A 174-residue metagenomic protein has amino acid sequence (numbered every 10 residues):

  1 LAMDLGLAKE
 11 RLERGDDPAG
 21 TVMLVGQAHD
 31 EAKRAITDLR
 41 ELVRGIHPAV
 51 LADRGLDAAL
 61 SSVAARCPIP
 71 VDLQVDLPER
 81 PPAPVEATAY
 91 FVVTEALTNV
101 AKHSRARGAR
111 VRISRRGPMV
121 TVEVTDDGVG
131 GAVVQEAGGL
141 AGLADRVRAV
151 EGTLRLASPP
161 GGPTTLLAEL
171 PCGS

Functional and structural regions predicted by a protein language model:
L1-S174: Coiled-coil dimerization/phosphotransfer module
